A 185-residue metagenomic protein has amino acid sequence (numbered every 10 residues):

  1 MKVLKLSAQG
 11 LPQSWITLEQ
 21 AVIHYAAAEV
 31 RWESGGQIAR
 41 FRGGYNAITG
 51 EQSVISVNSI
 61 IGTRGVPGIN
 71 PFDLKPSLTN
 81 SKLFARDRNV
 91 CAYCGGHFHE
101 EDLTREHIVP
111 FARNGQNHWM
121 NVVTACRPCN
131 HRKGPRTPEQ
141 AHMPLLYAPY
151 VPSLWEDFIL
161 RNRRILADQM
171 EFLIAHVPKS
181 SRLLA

Functional and structural regions predicted by a protein language model:
M1-K75, N80, L146-A185: Short helix-coil boundary/hinge micro-motifs
V3-L4, C91-Y93: Short, hydrophobic/aromatic-rich beta-strand segments within well-structured domains
Q9, Q116, C129-N130: A generic structural motif
G10, L83, A141: A residue-level signal for conserved active-site and pocket-lining positions in enzyme catalytic cores
P76, G96-T124, K133-P149: Histidine-centered nuclease catalytic patch
S81, D87, G95-E100: Internal, conserved structured core segments that host functional sites
F84-N89, H118-V122: Short metal-coordination and nucleic-acid-contact micro-motifs, chiefly zinc-binding Cys/His arrays
Y93-C94, P128: Short, cysteine/histidine-rich loop/knuckle motifs that typically chelate Zn2+
